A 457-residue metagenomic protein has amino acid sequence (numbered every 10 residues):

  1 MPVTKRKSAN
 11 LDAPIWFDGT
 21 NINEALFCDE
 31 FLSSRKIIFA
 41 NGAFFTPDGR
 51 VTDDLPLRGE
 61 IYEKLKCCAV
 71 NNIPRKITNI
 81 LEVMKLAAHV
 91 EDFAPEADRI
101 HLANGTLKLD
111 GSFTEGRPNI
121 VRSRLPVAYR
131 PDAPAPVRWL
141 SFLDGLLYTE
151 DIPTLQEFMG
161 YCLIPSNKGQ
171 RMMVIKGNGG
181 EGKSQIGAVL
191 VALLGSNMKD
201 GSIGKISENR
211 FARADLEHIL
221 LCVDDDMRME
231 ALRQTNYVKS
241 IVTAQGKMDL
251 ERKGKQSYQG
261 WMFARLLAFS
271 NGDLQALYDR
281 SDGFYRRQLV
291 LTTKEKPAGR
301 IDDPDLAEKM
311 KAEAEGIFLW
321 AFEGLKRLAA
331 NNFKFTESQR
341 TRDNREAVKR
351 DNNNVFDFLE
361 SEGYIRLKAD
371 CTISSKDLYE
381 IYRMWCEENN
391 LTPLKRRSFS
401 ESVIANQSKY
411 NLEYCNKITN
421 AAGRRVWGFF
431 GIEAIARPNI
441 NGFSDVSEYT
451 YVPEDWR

Functional and structural regions predicted by a protein language model:
M1-K36, F45, R50-V51, P131-G145 (+3 more regions): Replication-associated primase and helicase/ATPase modules
P2-Y129, W261, S374, L394: Intein modules and their embedded homing endonuclease domains
R35-L57, I100-H101, T106-L220, L289-T292 (+5 more regions): P-loop NTPase catalytic core of nucleic-acid-dependent motor ATPases
E60, K64, I186-V189, I219 (+3 more regions): Alpha-helical scaffold elements adjacent to nucleotide-binding pockets in ATP/GTP-utilizing enzyme cores
T78, L194-S196, G201-R210, L232-T235 (+5 more regions): Positively charged interface segments
A212-K255: Conserved nucleotide-sensing/catalytic segment adjacent to the nucleotide-binding pocket in NTP-handling enzymes
H218-L221, M262-L266: Loop/turn-to-beta-strand initiation segments
K311-N353: Phosphate-handling catalytic cores of nucleic-acid transaction enzymes
